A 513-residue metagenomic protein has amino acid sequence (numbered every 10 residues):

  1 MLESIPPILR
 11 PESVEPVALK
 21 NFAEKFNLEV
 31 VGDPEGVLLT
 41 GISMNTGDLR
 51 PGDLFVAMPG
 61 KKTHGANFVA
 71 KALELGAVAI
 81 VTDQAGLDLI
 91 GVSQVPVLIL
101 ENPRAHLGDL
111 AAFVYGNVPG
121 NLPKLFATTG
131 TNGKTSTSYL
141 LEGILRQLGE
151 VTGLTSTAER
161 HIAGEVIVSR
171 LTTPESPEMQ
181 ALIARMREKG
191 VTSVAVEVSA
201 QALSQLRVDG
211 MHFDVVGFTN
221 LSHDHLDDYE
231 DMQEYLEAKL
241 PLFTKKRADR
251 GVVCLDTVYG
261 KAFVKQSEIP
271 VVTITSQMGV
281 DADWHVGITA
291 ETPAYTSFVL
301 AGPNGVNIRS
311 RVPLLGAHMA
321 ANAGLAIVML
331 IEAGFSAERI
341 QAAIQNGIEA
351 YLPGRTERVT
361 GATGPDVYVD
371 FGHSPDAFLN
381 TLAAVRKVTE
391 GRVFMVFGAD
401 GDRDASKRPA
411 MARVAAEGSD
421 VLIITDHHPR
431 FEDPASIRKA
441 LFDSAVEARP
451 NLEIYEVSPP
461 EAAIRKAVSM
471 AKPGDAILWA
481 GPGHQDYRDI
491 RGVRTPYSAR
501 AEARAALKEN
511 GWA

Functional and structural regions predicted by a protein language model:
M1-D109, F113, V258, H285-A290 (+4 more regions): N-terminal leader/targeting and accessory segments in enzymes
M1-L28, P51-L54, H64-N67, G305 (+2 more regions): ATP-dependent carboxylate-amine ligase
F22, D53, A72, L110 (+13 more regions): Residue-level signal for inorganic ion chemistry
A23, D88-V92, F213-V367, D443-P450 (+1 more regions): Acidic, Mg2+-coordinating active-site environments of NTP-dependent enzymes
G41-S43, G76-D83, V196, G251-L255 (+1 more regions): Short, hydrophobic beta-strand segments that form beta-sheet elements in well-ordered domains
L54, A79, V215, R250 (+2 more regions): Well-ordered beta-strand positions
E74, V78-Q84, V252-L255, V396-F397 (+1 more regions): Short internal beta-strands
H106-L255, K261-E268, T389, G511: Phosphate-binding loop of NTP-binding sites
